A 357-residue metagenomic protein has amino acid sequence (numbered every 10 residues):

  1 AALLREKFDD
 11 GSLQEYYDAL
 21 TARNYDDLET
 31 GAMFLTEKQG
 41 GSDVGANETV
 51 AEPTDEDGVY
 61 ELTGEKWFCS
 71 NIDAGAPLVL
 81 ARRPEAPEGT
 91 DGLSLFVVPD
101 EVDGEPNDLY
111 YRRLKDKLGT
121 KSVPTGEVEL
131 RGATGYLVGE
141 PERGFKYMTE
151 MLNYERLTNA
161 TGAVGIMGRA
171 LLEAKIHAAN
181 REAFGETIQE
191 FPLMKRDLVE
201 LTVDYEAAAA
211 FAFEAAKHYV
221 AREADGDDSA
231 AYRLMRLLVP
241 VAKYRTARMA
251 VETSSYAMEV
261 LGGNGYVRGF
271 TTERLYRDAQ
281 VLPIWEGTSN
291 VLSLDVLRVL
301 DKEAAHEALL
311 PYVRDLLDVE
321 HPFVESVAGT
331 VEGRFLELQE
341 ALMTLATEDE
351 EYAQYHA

Functional and structural regions predicted by a protein language model:
A1-R5: Low-complexity, highly charged intrinsically disordered N-terminal segments that act as targeting/localization
F8-T49, P53-G58, F213-Y232, V239 (+4 more regions): Internal maturation/activation junctions in enzymes
Q39-S42, F68-S70, P87, K117-P124: Short Gly/Pro-enriched turn/cap motifs at secondary-structure boundaries
V59-D108: A short core secondary-structure module
E101-D108, R112, K117, P124-E155 (+2 more regions): A glycine-rich, basic-preceded beta-loop-alpha segment at the flavin cofactor/substrate interface of flavin-utilizing
V138-M151, I176-P192, A215-L234, E259-D278 (+3 more regions): Conserved catalytic-core motifs characterized by acidic clusters
R156-A224, H306-R314, V319-A357: Extended amphipathic alpha-helical segments enriched in small hydrophobics
R233-R314: Alpha-helix capping/hinge segments and adjacent helical runs
